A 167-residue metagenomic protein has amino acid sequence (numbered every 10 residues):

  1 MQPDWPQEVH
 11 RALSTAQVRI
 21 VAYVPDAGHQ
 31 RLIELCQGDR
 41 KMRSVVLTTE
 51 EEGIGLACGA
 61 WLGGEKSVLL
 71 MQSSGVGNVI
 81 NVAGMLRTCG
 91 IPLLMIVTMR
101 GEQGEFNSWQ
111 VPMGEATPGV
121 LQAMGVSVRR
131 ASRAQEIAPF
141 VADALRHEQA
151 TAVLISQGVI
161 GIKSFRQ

Functional and structural regions predicted by a protein language model:
M1-Q167: Thiamine diphosphate
